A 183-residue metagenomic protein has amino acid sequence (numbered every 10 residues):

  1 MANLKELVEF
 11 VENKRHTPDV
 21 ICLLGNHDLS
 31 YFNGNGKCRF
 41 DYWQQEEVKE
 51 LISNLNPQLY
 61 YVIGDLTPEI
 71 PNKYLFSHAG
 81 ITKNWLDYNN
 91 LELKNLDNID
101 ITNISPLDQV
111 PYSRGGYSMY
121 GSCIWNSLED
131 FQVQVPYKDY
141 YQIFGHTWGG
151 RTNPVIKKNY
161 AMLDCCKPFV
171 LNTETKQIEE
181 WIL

Functional and structural regions predicted by a protein language model:
M1-N54, Y61: Core catalytic region of metal-dependent phosphoesterases/phosphodiesterases, especially metallo-beta-lactamase-like
V20, L59, Y74, Y160: Short, conserved active-site loop motifs that form the nucleotide-linked donor/cofactor pocket
L24, F76-S77, M162: Short hydrophobic beta-strand that contains or immediately precedes a catalytic carboxylate
N26-H27, H78, I143-W148: Histidine-centered divalent metal-coordination motifs
L29-N33, S77, K83-D87, G150-N153 (+1 more regions): Short catalytic/ligand-binding loop motif for oxyanion handling, primarily in non-cytosolic enzymes, centered on
W43-E50, D65-V135: Active-site-proximal loop/helix segment associated with metal-binding centers of metalloenzymes
Q58-E69, V170: Short, surface-exposed beta-strand/loop micro-motifs that present aromatic residues
S127-I182: Conserved beta-sheet core of the metallophosphoesterase superfamily
